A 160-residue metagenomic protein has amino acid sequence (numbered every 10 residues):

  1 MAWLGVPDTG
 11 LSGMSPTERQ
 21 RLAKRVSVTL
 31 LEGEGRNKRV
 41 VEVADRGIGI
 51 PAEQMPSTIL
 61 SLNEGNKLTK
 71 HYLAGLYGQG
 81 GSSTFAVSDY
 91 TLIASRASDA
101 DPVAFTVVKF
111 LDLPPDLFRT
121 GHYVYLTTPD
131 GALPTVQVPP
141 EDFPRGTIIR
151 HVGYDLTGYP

Functional and structural regions predicted by a protein language model:
M1-R46: ATP-lid-like helix-loop hinge signature
W3-T9, G47-I50, P56-L60, L111-D116 (+1 more regions): Generic detector of short, locally flexible boundary/turn motifs and exposed helical patches
S12-M14, R25-V26, L31-G33, I59 (+3 more regions): Short secondary-structure boundary micro-motifs
S12-S15, N63-N66, D116-V124: N-terminal start-of-chain detector that recognizes signal peptides and the immediate post-cleavage beginning
M14-E18, K38, V43, K67 (+3 more regions): Short, flexible coil/linker segments at or flanking structured domains
L30, D45, Q54, V87-S88 (+1 more regions): Glycine-rich, histidine-containing beta strand-loop boundary motifs that form or position
G33-K70: Glycine-rich/acidic phosphate-handling loop/turn and adjacent ATP-lid/helix of nucleotide-binding kinase/ATPase domains
K70-P160: GHKL-type ATPase core
